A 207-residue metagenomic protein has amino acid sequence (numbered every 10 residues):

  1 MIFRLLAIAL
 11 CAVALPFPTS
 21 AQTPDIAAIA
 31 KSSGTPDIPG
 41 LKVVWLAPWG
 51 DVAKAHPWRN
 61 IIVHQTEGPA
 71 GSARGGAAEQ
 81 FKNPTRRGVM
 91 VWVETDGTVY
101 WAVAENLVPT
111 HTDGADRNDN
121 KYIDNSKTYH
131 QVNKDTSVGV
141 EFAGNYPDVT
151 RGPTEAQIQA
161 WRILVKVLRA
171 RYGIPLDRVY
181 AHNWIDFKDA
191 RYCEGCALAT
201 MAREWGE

Functional and structural regions predicted by a protein language model:
L5-A14: Bacterial N-terminal signal peptides
F17-Q131: N-terminal catalytic cores of peptidoglycan-degrading enzymes
S20-P39, A55, Q131-G139, A143-E207: Basic/polar, cationic surfaces and motifs that engage anionic cell-wall and phosphate/carboxylate ligands
